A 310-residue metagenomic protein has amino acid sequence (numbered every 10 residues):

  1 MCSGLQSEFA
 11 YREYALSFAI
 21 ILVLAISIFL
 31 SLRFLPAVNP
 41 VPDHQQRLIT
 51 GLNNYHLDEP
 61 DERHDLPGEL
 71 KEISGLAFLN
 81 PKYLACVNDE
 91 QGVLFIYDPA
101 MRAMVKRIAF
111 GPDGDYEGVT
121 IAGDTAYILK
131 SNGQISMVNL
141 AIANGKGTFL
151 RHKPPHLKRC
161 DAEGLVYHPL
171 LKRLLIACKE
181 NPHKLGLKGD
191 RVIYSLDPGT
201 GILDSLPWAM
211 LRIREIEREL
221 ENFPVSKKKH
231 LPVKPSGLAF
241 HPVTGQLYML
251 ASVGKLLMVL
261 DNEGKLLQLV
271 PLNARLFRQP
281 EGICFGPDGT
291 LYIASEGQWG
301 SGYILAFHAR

Functional and structural regions predicted by a protein language model:
M1-S7: Short, low-complexity, Lys/Arg-enriched N-terminal segments of secretory-pathway carbohydrate enzymes
S7-R310: Sequence/structural signature of beta-propeller domains
